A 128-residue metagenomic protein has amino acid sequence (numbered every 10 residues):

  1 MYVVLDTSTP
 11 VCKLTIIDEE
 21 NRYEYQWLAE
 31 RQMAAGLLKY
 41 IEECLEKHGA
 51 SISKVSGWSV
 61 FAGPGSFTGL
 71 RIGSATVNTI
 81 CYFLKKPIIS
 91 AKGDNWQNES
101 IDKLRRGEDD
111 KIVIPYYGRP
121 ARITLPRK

Functional and structural regions predicted by a protein language model:
M1-E42, E46-S53, I88-K128: Oxyanion-binding and handling regions
P10, G63-P64: Short glycine-rich anion-binding loops that position phosphate/pyrophosphate groups of nucleotides and phosphorylated
Q32, F67-T68: Residue-level marker of alpha-helix boundaries and capping positions
G57-A62, T68-K86: DPxDG-like acidic metal-binding loop motif
S66-F67, W96: Short, active-site-adjacent cap segments at secondary-structure transitions
